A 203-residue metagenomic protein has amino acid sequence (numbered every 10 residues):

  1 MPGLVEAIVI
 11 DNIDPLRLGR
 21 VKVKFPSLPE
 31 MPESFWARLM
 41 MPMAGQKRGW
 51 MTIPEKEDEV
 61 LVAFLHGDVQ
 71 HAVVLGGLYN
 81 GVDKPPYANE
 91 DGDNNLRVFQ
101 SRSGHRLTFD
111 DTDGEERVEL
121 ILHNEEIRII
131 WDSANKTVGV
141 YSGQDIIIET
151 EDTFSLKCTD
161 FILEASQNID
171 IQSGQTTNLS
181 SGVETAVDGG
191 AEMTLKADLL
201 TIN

Functional and structural regions predicted by a protein language model:
M1-A165, Q172-S173: Hydrophobic packing positions characteristic of elongated beta-solenoid/beta-helix-type spike/fiber shafts
I10-N12, T176, A186, T201: Intrinsically disordered, low-complexity peptide-like regions
A191-N203: Proline-poor, low-complexity alpha-helical tail modules
